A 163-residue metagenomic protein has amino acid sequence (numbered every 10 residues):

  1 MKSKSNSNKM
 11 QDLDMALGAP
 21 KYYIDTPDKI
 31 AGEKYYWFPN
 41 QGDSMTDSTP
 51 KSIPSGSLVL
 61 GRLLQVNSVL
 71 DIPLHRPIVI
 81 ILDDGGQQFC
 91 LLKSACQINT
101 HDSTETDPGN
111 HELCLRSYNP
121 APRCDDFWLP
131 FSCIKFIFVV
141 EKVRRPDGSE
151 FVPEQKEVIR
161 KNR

Functional and structural regions predicted by a protein language model:
M1-S55, Q65-V69, I98-T106, P130-R163: Short, positionally conserved secondary-structure boundary motifs
E33-W37, I72-V79, H111-C114: Short, hydrophobic/aromatic-rich segments at coil-to-beta transitions
P54-L58, R76: Structural motif
L58, F89-L91, D126-W128: Well-ordered beta-strand positions in beta-sheet-rich domains
G61-R62, I81: Residue-level recognition of conserved beta-strand edge/terminus positions
L70-Q88, A95-I98: Short, compositionally biased
V79-D84, A121-S132, I137: Short aromatic-glycine motifs in intrinsically disordered, low-complexity regions
T104-F131: Short solvent-exposed strand/turn elements
